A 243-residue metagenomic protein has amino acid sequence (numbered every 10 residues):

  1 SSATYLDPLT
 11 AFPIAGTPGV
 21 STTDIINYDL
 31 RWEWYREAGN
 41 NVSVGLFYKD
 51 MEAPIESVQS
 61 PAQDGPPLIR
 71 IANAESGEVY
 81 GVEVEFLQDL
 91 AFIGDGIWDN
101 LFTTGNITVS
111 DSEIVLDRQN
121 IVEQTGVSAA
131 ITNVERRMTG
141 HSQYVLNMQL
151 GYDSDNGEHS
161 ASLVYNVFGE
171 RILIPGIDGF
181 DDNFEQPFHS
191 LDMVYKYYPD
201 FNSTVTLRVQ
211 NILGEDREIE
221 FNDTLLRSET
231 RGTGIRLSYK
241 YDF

Functional and structural regions predicted by a protein language model:
S1-Y28, L46-I69, N166-D178, Q210 (+1 more regions): Surface-exposed extracellular loop regions of Gram-negative outer-membrane beta-barrel proteins, predominantly
G19-S21, N73-E75, D242: Generic structural detector for well-ordered beta-strands
T23-L30, L101-T104, T132-F243: Conserved C-terminal beta-signal and adjacent last beta-strands/turns of outer-membrane beta-barrel proteins
W34, Q59, S76-V79: Transmembrane beta-strand segments of outer-membrane beta-barrel domains in Gram-negative and organellar OMPs
Y35, K49, D89, D200 (+1 more regions): Residue-level recognition of strand-loop junctions within catalytic nucleotide-signaling folds
A38-S43: Outer-membrane beta-barrel domain signature, strongest for Gram-negative TonB-dependent receptors and also present
F47-D50, L68-R171: Gram-negative outer-membrane beta-barrel transporters
